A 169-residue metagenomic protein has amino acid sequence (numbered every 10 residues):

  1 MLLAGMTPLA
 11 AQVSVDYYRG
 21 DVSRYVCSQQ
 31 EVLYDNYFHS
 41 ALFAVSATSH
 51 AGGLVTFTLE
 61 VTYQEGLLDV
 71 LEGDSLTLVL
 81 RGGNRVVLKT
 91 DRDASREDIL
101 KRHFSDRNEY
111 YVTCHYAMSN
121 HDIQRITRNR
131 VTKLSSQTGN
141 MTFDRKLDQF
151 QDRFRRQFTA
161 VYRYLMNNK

Functional and structural regions predicted by a protein language model:
M1-D16: Bacterial Sec-dependent N-terminal signal peptides
L3, L68-G73, I123, N129-T132: A broad structural signal for short, well-ordered beta-strand segments within beta-sheet-rich domains
Q12-E72: An ectodomain-focused feature that recognizes extracytoplasmic/extracellular
Q30, G83-R85, M141: Detector for glycine-centered tight turns/loop "hinges" at secondary-structure junctions
T58-T62, T77-V79, H115-A117, S135: Residue-level recognition of well-ordered beta-strand positions that form the cores of beta-sheet-rich folds across
Y63-L71, V86, Q124, T142-D144: Short, surface-exposed beta-strand/loop "edge" segments at domain boundaries and coil↔beta transitions
E72-T90, S135-S136: Extended low-complexity, serine/threonine- and proline-enriched intrinsically disordered segments
R92-K169: Internal interaction segment
